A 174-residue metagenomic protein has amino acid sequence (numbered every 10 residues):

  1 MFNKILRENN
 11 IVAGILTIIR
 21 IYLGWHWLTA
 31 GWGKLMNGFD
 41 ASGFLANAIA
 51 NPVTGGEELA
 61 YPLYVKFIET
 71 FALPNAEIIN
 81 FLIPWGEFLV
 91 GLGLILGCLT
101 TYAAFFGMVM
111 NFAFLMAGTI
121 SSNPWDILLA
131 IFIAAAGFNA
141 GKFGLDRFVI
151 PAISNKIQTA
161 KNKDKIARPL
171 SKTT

Functional and structural regions predicted by a protein language model:
M1-L59, L63-L89, L96-T174: Extended, low-polarity transmembrane helix blocks
